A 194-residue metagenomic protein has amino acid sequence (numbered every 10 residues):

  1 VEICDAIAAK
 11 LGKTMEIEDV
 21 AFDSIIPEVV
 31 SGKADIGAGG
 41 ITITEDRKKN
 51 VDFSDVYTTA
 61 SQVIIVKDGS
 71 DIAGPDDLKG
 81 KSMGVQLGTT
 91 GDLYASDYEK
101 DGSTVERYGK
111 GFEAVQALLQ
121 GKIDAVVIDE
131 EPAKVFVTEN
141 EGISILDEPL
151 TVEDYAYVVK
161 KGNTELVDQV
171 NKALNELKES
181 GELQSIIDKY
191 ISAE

Functional and structural regions predicted by a protein language model:
V1-G40: Extracytoplasmic small-molecule ligand-binding "clamshell" domains of the periplasmic binding protein/Venus flytrap
V1-K10, S82, L87-T90, A156-E194: Extended ligand-binding regions for polar small-molecule ligands
C4-K13, G91-Y108, V137-T138, S192: Ligand-binding cleft/hinge of the Venus flytrap
G12-T14, V30-G39, K81-S82, K110 (+2 more regions): Alpha-to-beta junction loops
E16-E28, S70, L87, E106-Q120 (+1 more regions): Short helix-initiation/N-cap motifs at beta->coil->alpha
S24, I41-K49, Y94-D97, L119-Q120 (+1 more regions): A ligand-binding cleft/hinge motif common to bilobed small-molecule-binding domains
T58-V66, E130, K134-N175, I191-E194: Periplasmic-binding protein-like
V66-M83: Flexible hinge/capping segments at coil-to-helix
